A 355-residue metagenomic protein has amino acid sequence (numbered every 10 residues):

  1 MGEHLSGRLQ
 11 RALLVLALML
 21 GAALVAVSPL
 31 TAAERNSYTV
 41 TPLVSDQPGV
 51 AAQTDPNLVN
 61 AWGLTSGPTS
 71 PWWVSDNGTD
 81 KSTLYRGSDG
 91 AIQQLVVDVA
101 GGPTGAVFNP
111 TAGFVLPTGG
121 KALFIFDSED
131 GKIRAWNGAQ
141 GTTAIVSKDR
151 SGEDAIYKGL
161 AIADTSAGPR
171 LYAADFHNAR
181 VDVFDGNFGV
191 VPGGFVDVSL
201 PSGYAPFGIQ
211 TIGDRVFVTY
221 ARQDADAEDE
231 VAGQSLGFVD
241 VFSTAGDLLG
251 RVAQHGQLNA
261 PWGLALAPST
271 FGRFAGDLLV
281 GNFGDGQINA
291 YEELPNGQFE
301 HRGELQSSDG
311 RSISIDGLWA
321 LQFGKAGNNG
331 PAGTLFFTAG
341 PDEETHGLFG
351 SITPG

Functional and structural regions predicted by a protein language model:
G2-L16: Bacterial N-terminal signal peptides that target proteins for export
G2-L5, A23, N36: A general, composition-driven signal for non-globular sequence regions
L13-A26: Bacterial N-terminal signal peptides
L30-G355: Sequence/structural signature of beta-propeller domains
